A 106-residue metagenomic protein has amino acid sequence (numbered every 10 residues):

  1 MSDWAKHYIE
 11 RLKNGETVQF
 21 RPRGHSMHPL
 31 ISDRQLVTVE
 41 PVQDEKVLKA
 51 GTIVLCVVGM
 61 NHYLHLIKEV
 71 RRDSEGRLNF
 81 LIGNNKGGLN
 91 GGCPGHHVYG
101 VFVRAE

Functional and structural regions predicted by a protein language model:
M1-E106: Extended hydrophobic leader/signal-anchor segments used for secretion and membrane insertion
